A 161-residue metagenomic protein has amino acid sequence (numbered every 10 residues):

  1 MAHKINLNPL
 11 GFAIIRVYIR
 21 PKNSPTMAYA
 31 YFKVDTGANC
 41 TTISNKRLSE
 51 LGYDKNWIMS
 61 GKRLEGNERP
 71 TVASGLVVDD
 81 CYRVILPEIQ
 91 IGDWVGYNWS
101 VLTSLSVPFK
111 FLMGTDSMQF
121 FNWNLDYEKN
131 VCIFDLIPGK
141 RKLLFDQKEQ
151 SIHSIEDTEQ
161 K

Functional and structural regions predicted by a protein language model:
M1-K161: Pepsin/retropepsin-fold aspartyl endopeptidases
